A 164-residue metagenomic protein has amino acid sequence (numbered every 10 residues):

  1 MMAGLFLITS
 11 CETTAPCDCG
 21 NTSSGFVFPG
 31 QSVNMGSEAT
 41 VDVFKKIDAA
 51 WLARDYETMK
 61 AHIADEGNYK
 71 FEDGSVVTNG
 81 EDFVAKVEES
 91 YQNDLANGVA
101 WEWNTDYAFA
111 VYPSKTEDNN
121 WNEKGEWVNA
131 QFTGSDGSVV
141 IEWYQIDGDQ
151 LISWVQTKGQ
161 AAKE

Functional and structural regions predicted by a protein language model:
M1-M2: Sec-dependent signal peptide recognition, specifically the positively charged N-region followed immediately by
F6-S10: C-terminal motif of bacterial Sec signal peptides marking the signal peptidase cleavage site
C11-E57, A61: Short, low-complexity N-terminal intrinsically disordered segments enriched in polar/charged residues
A15-D18, N129, G137-E164: Short beta-strand edge/turn micro-motifs at domain boundaries
K45-A49, A61-V77: Short, solvent-exposed secondary-structure junction/capping segments
I47, M59-K60, G67, F83 (+3 more regions): Hydrophobic pocket/interface hotspot
I63, F71, F132-G134, K158: Short beta-strand segments enriched in hydrophobic/aromatic residues within well-folded beta-rich domains
D82-G137: Surface-exposed, charged secondary-structure patches
